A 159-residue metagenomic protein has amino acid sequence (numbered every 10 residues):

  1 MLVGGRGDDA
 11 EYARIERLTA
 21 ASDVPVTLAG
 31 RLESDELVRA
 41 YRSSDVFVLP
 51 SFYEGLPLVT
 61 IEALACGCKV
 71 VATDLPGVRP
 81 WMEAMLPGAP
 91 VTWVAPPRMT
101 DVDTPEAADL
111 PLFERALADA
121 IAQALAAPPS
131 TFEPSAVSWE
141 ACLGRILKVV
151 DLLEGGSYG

Functional and structural regions predicted by a protein language model:
M1-A13, L28-R31: Glycosyltransferase donor-sugar binding loop
R31, R39-S44: Short alpha-helical donor nucleotide-sugar binding micro-motif in glycosyltransferases
D45, G67: A short alpha->beta transition loop at the rim of the catalytic pocket in nucleotide-sugar-dependent
F52: Aromatic "clamp/platform" in nucleotide-sugar-dependent glycosyltransferases that forms part of the donor/acceptor
P57-T60: Short glycine/serine-rich donor-binding loops of glycosyltransferases
K69-A72, G77-R79, E83: Short hydrophobic beta-strand element within catalytic cores of glycosyltransferases and related nucleotide-activated
R79-A122: Change "using UDP/GDP/dTDP sugars" to "using nucleotide sugars
P105-D119, L125-E154: A charged, aromatic-enriched C-terminal amphipathic alpha-helix characteristic of glycosyltransferases across folds
